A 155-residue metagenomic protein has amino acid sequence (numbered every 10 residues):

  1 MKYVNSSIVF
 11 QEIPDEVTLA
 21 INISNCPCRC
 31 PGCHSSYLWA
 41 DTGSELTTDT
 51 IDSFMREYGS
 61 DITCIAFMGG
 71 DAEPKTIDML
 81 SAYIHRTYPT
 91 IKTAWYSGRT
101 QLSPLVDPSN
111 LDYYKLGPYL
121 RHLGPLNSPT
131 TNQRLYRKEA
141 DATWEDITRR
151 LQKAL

Functional and structural regions predicted by a protein language model:
M1-N22, P27, S35-A40: N-terminal [4Fe-4S]-dependent radical SAM core
S6-D15, G59-S60, I77, T90-L155: Auxiliary Fe-S-binding modules of radical SAM enzymes
N22, C64-G69, A94-Y96: Short, conserved beta-strand edge motifs with alternating hydrophobic and charged residues
P27-C30, E57-Y58: Short amphipathic alpha-helical segments, especially helix-boundary/capping motifs
L38, G70, P118-Y119: Flexible loop residues that form catalytic and substrate-binding hotspots at small-molecule/glycan-binding clefts
A40-S53, A72-S109: Canonical radical SAM enzyme core domain
S53-E73: Short Fe-S-cluster ligation motifs
